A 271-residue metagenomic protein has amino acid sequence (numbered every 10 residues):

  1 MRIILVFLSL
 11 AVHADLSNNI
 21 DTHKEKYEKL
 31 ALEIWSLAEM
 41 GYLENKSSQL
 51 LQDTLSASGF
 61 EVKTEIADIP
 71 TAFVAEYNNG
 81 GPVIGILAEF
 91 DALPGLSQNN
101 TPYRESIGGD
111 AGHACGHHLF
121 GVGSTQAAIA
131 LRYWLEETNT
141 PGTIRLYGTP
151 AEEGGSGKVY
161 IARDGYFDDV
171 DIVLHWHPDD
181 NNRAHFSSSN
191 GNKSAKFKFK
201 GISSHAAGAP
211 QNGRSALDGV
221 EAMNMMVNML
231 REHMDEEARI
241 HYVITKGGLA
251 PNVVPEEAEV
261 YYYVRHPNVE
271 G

Functional and structural regions predicted by a protein language model:
M1-F7: Sec-dependent signal peptide recognition, specifically the positively charged N-region followed immediately by
R2, E28, I69, G80 (+2 more regions): A short, polar/charged loop/turn motif at coil->beta-strand junctions and beta-hairpin connectors
V6, L93-G95, G121-V122, N181 (+1 more regions): General alpha-helical segment detector with a strong preference for membrane-spanning helices and helix-boundary regions
L8-H13: N-terminal signal peptide c-region/cleavage motif recognized by signal peptidases
D15-H113, V122-T125, I129-G142: Acidic/His- and Gly-rich active-site-bordering loop/insert found across diverse amide/peptide-bond hydrolases
P102-G112, H118-L119, L135-E257, R265: Histidine/acidic-residue-rich, glycine-tolerant segments that coordinate divalent metal ions
E270-G271: Solvent-exposed, non-transmembrane alpha-helical starts
